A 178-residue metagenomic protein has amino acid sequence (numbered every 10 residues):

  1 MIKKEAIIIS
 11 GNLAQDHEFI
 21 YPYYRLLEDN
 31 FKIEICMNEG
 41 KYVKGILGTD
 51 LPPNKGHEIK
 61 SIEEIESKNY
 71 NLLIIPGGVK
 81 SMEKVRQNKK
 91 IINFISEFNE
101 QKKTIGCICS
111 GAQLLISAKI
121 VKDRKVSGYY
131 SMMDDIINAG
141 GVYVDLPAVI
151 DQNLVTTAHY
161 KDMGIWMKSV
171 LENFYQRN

Functional and structural regions predicted by a protein language model:
M1-I105, Q113-K125, M133-N178: Extended, subdomain-level signal for the structured scaffold at the beginning of enzyme domains
C109: Catalytic nucleophile serine of serine hydrolases, specifically the conserved "nucleophile elbow" pentapeptide
